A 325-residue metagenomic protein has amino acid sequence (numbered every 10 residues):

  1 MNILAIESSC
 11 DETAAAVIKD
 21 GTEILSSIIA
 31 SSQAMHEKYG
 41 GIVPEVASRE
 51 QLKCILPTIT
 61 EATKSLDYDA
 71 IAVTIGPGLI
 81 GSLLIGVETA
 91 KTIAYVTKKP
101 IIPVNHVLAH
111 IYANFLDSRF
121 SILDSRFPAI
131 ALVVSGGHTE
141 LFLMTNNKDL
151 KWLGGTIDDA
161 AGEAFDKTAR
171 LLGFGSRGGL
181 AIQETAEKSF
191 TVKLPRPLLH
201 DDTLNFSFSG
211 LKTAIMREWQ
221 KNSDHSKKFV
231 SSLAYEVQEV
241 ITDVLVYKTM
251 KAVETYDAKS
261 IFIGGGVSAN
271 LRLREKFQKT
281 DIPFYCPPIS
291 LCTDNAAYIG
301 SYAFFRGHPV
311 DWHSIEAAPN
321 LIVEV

Functional and structural regions predicted by a protein language model:
M1, V104-I130, Y302: Conserved phosphate-binding catalytic cores of ATP/NTP-utilizing and phosphoryl-transfer enzymes
N2-D67, V73, P77, L83 (+3 more regions): N-terminal beta-alpha supersecondary unit
A5-S9, A16, S26-S27, S125-R126 (+5 more regions): A short helix-loop
P57-A62, E236-A258: Phosphate/ATP-binding catalytic cores across multiple sugar-kinase/actin-like superfamilies, primarily ASKHA
A72-L116: Glycine-rich phosphate-binding loop and adjoining helix at the ATP-binding site of ATP-dependent phosphoryl-transfer
V73-P77, I93, S135, F262-N270: Glycine-rich beta-strand-to-loop/alpha-helix junction loops that act as flexible
S82-L83, A258-F277: Glycine-rich phosphate-binding loops at beta-strand->alpha-helix junctions
P103-V104, F277-I299: Conserved phosphate-binding/catalytic loops in two-lobed NTP-binding clefts
